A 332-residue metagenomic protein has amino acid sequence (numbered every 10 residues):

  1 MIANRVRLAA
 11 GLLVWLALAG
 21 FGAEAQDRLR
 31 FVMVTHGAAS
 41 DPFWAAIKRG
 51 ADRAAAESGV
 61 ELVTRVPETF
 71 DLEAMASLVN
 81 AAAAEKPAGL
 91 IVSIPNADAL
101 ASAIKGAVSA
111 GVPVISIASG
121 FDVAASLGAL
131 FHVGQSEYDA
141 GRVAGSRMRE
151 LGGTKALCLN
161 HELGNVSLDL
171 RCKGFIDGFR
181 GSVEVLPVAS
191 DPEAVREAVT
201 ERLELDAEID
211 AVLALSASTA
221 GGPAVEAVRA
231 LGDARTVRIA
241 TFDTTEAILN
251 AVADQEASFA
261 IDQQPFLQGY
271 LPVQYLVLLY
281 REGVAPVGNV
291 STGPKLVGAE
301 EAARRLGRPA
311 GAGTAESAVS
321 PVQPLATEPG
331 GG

Functional and structural regions predicted by a protein language model:
A9-A19: Bacterial N-terminal signal peptides
D27, F179, L267-G332: Hinge/cleft segment of the Venus flytrap/periplasmic-binding protein
R30-A54, S58, V63-V79, E85 (+3 more regions): Extracytoplasmic "Venus flytrap"
P42-E57, A140-A144, V166-V183, A198 (+2 more regions): Short, solvent-exposed amphipathic alpha-helices that sit in or adjacent to ligand/effector-binding or catalytic
A56-T69, L157-C158, F175-R196, A211: Short beta-strand elements in bilobed, periplasmic/extracellular small-molecule ligand-binding domains
V92-V108, F175, E184, A189-N250: Hydrophobic alpha-helical
S102-D139, D243-D254, S258: Flexible loop/hinge segments that line or gate small-molecule binding clefts
F131-A156, E193-R196, T244-I248, Q264-R281: Hydrophobic alpha-helical segments within soluble ligand-binding/sensing domains
